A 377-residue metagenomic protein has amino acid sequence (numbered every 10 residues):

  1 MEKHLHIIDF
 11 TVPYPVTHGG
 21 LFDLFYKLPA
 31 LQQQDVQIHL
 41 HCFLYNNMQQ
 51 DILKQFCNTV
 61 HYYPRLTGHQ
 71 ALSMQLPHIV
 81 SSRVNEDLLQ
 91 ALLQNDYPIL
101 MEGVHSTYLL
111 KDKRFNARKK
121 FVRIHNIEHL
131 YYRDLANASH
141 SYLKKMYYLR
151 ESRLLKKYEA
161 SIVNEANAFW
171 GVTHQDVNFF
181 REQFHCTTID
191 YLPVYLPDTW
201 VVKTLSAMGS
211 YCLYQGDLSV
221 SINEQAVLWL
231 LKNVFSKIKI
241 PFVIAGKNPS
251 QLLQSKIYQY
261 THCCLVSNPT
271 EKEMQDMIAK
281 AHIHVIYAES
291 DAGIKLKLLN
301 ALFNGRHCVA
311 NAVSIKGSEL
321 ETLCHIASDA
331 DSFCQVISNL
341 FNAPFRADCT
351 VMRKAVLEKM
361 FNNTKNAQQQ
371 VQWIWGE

Functional and structural regions predicted by a protein language model:
M1-T59: N-terminal subdomain of nucleotide-sugar transferases
T67-L76, K120-L154, D217: Acceptor-binding helix/loop patch of EC 2.4 sugar-transfer enzymes, predominantly nucleotide-sugar-dependent
R83, P344-G376: A charged, aromatic-enriched C-terminal amphipathic alpha-helix characteristic of glycosyltransferases across folds
L89-Y108, K119-F121: Short N-terminal targeting/anchoring amphipathic segment
L149-S152, K156-V201: Donor nucleotide-sugar binding/catalytic pocket of nucleotide-sugar-dependent glycosyltransferases
Y191-Q259, L265-A279: Conserved catalytic-core segment of nucleotide-activated headgroup transferases in glycan assembly
I278-G293, N304-R306: Acidic donor-binding loop of glycosyltransferase active sites
L323-D331, S338-F345: Conserved acidic donor-binding segment of nucleotide-sugar-dependent glycosyltransferases
